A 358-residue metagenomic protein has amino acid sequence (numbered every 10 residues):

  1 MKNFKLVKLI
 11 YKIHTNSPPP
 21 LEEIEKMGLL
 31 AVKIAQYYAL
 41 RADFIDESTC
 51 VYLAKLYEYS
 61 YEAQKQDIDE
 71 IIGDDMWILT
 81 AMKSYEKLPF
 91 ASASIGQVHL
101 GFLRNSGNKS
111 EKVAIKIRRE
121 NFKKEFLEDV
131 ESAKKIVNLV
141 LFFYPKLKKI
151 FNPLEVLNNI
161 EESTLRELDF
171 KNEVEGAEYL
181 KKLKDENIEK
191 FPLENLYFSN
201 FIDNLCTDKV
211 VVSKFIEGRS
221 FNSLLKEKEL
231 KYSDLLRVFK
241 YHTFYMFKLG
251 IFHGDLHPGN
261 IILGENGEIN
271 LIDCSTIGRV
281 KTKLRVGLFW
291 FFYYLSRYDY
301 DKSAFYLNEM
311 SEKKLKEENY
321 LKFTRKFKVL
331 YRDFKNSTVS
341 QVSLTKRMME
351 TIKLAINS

Functional and structural regions predicted by a protein language model:
M1-T243, G250, P258, L263-V286 (+1 more regions): Broad phosphate/nucleotide-binding scaffolds in NTP-utilizing and phosphate-metabolizing enzymes
H253: Histidine-centered phosphotransfer motif of kinases
